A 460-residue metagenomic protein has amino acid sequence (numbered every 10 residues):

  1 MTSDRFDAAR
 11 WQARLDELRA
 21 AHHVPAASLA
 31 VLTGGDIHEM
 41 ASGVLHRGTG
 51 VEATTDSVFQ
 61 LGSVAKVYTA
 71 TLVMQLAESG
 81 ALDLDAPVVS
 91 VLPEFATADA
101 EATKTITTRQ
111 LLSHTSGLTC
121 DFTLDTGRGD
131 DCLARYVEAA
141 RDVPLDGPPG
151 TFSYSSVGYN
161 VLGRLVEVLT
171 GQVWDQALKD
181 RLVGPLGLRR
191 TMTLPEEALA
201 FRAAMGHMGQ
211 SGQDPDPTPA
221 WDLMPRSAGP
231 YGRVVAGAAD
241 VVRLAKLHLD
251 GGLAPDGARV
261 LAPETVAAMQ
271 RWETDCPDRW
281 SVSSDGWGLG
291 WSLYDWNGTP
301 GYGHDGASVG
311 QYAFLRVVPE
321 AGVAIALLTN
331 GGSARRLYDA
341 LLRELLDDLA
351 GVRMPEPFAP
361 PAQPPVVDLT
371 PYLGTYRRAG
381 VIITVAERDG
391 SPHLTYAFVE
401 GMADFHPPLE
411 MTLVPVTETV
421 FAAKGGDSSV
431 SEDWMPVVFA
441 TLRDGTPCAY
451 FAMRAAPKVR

Functional and structural regions predicted by a protein language model:
T2-L61, A81-D83, T97-A98, L133-V143 (+1 more regions): Short, conserved catalytic-motif segment at the N-terminal edge
D7, W11, L61-A65, T69 (+5 more regions): Hydrophobic (often cysteine-bearing) scaffold residues that line and stabilize catalytic clefts of nucleotide/cofactor
Q12-D16, L29, G35-I37, V58-V88 (+2 more regions): Active-site SXXK
H23-A26, V309-Y312, V381: Short, small/polar residue-rich loop motifs at catalytic or cofactor-binding pockets
D36-R47, D99-F314: Short, surface-exposed loop or secondary-structure junction motifs that flank catalytic or metal-binding residues
L84-D99, L186: Short, glycine/proline-biased beta-turn/loop segments that scaffold the active-site neighborhood
W280, T299, L337-R460: Peripheral terminal and inter-domain segments
F314-V317, A321-G331, Y450-F451: Short, well-ordered beta-strand elements
